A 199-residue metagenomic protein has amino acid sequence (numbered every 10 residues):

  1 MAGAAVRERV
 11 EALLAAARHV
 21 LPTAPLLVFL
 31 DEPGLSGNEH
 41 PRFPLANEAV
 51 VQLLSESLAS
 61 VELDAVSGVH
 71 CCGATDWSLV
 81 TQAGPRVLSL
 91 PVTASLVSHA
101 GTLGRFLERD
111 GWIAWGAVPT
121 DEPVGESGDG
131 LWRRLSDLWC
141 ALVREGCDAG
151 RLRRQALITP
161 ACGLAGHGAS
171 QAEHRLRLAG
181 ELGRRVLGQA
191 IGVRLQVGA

Functional and structural regions predicted by a protein language model:
M1-V97: Active-site loop segments of alpha/beta catalytic cores
R86-Q196: Catalytic-face loop-and-helix region of soluble metabolic enzyme cores
